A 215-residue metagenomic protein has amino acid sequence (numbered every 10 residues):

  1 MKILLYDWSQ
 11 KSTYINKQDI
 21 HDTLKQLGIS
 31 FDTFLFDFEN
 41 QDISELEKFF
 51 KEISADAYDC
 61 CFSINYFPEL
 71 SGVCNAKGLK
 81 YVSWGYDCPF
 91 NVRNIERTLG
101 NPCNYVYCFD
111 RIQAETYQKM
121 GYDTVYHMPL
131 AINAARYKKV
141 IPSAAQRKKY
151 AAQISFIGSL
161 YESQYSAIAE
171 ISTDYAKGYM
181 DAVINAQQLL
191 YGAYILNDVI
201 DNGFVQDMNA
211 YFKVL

Functional and structural regions predicted by a protein language model:
K2-Q10, N16, D123-T124, P129-L215: Nucleotide-sugar donor-binding catalytic core of glycosyltransferases
Y6, Y14-L27, D32-Y117, R136-P142: Extended catalytic core of nucleotide-activated donor transferases of GT-like folds
K119-G121: Glycan-processing catalytic domains of CAZymes
